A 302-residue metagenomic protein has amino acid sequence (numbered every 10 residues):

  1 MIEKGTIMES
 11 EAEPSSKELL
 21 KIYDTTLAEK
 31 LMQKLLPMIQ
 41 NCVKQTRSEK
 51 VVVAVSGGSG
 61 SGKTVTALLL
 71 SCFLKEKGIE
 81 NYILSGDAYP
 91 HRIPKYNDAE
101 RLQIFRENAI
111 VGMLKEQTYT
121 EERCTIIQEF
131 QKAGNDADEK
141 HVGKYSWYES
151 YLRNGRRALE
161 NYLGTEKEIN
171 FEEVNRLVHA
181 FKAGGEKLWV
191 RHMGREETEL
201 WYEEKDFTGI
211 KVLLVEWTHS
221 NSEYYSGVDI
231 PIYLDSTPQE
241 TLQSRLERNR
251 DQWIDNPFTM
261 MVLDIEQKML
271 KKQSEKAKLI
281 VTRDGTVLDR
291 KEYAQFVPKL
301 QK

Functional and structural regions predicted by a protein language model:
I2-T46, I230-L234, Q239, Q243-D251 (+1 more regions): NTP-dependent small-molecule kinase module
G57: The Walker A (P-loop) glycine that initiates the GxxxxGKT/S ATP-binding motif of P-loop NTPases
G60: Walker A (P-loop) phosphate-binding loop of P-loop NTPases
K63: Conserved lysine of the Walker
T66, L70: Hydrophobic positions on the alpha1 helix immediately C-terminal to the Walker A/P-loop
C72-Y82: Post-Walker A helix-loop "phosphate-sensing" segment adjacent to the P-loop in P-loop NTPases
N81-Y82, Y89-E196: Conserved nucleotide-sensing/catalytic segment adjacent to the nucleotide-binding pocket in NTP-handling enzymes
G143, W147-S150, E199-R248: ATP-dependent NMP and nucleoside kinases share a basic, alpha-helical "lid"
